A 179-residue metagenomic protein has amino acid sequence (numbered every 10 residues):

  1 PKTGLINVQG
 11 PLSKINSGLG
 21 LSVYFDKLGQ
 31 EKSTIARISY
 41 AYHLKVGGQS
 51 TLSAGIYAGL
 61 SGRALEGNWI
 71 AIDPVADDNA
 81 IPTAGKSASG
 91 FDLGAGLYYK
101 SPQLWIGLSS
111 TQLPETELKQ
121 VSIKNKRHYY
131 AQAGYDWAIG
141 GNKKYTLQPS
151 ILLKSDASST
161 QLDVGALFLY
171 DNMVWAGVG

Functional and structural regions predicted by a protein language model:
P1-G179: Subset of outer-membrane beta-barrel
